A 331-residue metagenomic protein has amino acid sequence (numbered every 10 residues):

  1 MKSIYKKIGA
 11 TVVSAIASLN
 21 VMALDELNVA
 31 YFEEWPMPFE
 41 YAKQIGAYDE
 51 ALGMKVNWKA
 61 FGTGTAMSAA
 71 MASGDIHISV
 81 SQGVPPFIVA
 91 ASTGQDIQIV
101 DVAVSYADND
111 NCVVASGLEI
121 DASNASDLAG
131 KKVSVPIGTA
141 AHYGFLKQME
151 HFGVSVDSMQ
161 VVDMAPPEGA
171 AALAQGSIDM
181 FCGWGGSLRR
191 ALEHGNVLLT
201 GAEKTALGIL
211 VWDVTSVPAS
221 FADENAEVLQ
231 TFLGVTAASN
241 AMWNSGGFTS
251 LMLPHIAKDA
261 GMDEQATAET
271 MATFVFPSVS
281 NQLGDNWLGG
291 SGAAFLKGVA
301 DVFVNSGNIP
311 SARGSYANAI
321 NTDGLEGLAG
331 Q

Functional and structural regions predicted by a protein language model:
M1-G9: Bacterial N-terminal signal peptides that target proteins for export
S18-N20: N-terminal signal peptide c-region/cleavage motif recognized by signal peptidases
L24-S155, Q160-D163, D179-C182, G201: Short, glycine-/small- and polar/acidic-enriched structural segments that line small-molecule recognition paths
P36, I45, S68, V84-F87 (+11 more regions): Extracytoplasmic/secreted envelope proteins and their assembly/folding machinery, especially bacterial periplasmic
E50-M54, V104, E203-L207, V279-A293: Short, solvent-exposed loop/beta-turn-alpha elements that line the ligand-binding surface or hinge of extracytoplasmic
E168-A260: Pocket-lining segment of extracytoplasmic ligand-binding domains
D223-N308: Secondary-structure end/capping motifs
L296-Q331: Conserved C-terminal helix/tail region of periplasmic/extracytoplasmic solute-binding proteins
